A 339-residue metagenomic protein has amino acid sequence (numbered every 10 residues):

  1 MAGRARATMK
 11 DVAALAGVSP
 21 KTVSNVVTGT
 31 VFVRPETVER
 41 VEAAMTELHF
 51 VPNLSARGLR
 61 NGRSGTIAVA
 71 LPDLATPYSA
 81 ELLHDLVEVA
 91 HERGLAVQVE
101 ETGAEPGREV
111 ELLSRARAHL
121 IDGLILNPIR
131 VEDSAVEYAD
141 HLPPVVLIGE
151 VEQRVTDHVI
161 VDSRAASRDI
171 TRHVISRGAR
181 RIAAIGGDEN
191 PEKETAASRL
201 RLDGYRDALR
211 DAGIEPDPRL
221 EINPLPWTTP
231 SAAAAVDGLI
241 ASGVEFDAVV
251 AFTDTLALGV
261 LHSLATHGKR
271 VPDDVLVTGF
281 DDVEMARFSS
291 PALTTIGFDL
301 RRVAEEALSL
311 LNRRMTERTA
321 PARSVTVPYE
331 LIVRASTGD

Functional and structural regions predicted by a protein language model:
M1-A2, E47, E88-R93, P144-L147 (+1 more regions): Bacterial carbohydrate/catabolite-sensing allosteric modules
M1-A7, E39, L54, G62 (+2 more regions): Alpha-helical recognition/docking segments in bacterial nutrient-uptake and carbohydrate-utilization systems
M1-T66, G338: N-terminal helix-turn-helix DNA-binding module of bacterial transcription factors
D11, G29, E105, D162-S163 (+1 more regions): Acidic/polar helix N-cap motif
S19, G65, D122, A179-R181 (+1 more regions): Short acidic/polar active-site loop segments enriched in Thr and Asp
T22, A68, I125, A183-A184 (+1 more regions): Conserved beta-strand positions in the central sheet of alpha/beta enzyme cores
L59, D73, A104, R130 (+3 more regions): Conserved beta-strand edge residues that scaffold enzyme active sites
